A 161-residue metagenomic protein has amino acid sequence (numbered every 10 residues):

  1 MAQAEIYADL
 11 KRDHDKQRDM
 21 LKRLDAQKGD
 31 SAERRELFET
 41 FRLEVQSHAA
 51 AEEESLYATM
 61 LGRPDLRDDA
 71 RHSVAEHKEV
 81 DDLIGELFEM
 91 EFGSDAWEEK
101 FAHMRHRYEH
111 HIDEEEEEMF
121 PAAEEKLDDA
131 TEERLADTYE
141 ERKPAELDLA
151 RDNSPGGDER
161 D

Functional and structural regions predicted by a protein language model:
M1-D161: Small-residue-biased structural context
